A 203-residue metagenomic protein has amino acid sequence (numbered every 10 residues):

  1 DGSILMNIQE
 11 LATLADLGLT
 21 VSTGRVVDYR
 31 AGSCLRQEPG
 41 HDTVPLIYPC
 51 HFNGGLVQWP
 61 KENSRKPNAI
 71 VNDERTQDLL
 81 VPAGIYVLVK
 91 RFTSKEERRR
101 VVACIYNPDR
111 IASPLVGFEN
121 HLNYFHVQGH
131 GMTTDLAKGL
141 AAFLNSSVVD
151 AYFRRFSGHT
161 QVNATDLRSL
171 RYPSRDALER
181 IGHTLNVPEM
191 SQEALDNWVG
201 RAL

Functional and structural regions predicted by a protein language model:
D1-G2: Beta-sheet-rich sandwich/jelly-roll-like modules and their strand-loop junctions
L5-A202: Polybasic, glycine- and aromatic-enriched phosphate-binding surface used to engage nucleic acids
